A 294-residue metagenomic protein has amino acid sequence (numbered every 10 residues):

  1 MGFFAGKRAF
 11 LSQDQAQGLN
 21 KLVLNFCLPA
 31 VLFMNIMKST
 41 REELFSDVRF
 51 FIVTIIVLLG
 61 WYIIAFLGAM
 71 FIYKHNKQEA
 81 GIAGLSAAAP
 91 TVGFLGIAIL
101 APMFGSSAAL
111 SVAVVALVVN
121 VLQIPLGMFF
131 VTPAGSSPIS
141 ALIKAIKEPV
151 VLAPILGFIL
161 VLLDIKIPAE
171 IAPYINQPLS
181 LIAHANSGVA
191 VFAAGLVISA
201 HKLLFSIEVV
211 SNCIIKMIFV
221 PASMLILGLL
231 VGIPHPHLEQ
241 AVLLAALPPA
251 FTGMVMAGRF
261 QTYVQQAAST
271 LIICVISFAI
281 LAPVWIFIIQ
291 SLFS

Functional and structural regions predicted by a protein language model:
M1-S294: Alpha-helical transmembrane segments of multi-pass small-molecule/ion transporters
